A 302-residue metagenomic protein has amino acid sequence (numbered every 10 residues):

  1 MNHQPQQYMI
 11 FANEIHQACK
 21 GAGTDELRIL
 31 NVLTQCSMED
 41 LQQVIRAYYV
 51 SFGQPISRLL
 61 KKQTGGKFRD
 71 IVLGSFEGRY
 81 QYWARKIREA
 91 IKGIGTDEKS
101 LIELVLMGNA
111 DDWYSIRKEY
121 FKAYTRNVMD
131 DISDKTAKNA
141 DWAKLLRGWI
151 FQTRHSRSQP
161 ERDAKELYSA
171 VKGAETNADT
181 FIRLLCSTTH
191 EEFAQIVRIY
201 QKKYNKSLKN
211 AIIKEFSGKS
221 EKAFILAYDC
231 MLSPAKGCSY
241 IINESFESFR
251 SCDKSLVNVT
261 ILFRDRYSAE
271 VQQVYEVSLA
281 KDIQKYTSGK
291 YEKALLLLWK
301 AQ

Functional and structural regions predicted by a protein language model:
M1-Q302: Structural signature for extended repeat/solenoid scaffolds and their inter-repeat hinge/linker regions, spanning
